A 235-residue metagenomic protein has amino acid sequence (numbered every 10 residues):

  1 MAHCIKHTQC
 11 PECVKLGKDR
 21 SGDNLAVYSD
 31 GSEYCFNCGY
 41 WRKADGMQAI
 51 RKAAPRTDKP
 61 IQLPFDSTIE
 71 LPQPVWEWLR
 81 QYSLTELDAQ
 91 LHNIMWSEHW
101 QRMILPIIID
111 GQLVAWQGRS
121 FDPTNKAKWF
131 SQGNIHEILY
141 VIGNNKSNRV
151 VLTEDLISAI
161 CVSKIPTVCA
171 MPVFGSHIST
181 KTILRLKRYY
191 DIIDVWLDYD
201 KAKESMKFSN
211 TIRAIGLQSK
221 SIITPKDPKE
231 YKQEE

Functional and structural regions predicted by a protein language model:
M1-D19, D30, Y34-V114, N144-N145 (+1 more regions): TOPRIM metal-binding catalytic domain and adjacent DNA-binding surface shared by DnaG-type primases
E98-Y189: Phosphate-handling DNA/RNA-contact segment within nucleic-acid enzymes
S147, Y189-Y190, L197, G216: Short, well-ordered alpha-helix to beta-strand connector turns
L152, Y190-K201: Acidic beta-strand-to-loop metal/phosphate-binding motif
V173, Q218-E230: A generic structural motif
S176-S179, L197-K207: Acidic, metal-coordinating catalytic cores used for nucleic-acid/nucleotide bond scission and strand-transfer chemistry
L184-Y189, K229-E235: Short, surface-exposed amphipathic charged segments that create phosphate/polyanion-binding patches used for binding
E204-G216: Short, aromatic/basic amphipathic alpha-helical patches
